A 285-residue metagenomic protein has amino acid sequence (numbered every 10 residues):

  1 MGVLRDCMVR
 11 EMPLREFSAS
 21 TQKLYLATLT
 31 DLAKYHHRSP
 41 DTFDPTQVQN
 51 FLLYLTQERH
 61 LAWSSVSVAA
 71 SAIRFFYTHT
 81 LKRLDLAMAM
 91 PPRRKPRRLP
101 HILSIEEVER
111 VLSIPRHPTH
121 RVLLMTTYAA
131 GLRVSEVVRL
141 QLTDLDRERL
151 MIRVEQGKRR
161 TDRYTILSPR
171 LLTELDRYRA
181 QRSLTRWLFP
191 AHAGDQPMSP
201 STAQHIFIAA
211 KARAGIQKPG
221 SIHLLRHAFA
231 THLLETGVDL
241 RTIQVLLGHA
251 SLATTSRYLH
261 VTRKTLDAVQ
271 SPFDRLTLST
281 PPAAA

Functional and structural regions predicted by a protein language model:
M1-A285: Conserved catalytic core of the tyrosine transesterase superfamily
